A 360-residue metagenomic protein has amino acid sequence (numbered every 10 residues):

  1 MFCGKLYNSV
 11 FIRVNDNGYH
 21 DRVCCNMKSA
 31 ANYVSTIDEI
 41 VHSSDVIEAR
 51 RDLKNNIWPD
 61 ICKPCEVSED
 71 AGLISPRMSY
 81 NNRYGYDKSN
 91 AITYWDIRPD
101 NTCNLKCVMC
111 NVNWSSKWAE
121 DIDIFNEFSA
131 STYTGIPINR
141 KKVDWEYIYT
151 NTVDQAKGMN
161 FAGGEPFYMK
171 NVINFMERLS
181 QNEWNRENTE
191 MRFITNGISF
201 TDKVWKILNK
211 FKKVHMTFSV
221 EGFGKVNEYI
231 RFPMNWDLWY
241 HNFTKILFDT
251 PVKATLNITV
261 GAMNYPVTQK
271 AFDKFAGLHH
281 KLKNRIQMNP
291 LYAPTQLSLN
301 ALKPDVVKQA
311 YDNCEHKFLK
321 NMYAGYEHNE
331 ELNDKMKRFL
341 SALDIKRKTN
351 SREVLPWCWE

Functional and structural regions predicted by a protein language model:
M1-R83, A91, Y292-E360: Accessory C-terminal segments flanking Radical SAM cores
K63-P64, L105-V112: C-type cytochrome heme c attachment motif
D70, V108, S115: Short functional micro-motifs and their immediate structural scaffolds
R77-K88, D123-S129: Short cysteine/histidine-rich metal-coordination sites, predominantly Zn2+-binding motifs
I92-T102, N111-V143, D154-K170, N182-D202 (+3 more regions): Core AdoMet radical
I173-E177, D202-L208, V267-A271: Distinct, well-ordered alpha-helical segments
K206-K213, L247-F248, A276-H279: Acidic (Asp/Glu)-rich catalytic clusters
A262-L278: Catalytic cores of alpha/beta
